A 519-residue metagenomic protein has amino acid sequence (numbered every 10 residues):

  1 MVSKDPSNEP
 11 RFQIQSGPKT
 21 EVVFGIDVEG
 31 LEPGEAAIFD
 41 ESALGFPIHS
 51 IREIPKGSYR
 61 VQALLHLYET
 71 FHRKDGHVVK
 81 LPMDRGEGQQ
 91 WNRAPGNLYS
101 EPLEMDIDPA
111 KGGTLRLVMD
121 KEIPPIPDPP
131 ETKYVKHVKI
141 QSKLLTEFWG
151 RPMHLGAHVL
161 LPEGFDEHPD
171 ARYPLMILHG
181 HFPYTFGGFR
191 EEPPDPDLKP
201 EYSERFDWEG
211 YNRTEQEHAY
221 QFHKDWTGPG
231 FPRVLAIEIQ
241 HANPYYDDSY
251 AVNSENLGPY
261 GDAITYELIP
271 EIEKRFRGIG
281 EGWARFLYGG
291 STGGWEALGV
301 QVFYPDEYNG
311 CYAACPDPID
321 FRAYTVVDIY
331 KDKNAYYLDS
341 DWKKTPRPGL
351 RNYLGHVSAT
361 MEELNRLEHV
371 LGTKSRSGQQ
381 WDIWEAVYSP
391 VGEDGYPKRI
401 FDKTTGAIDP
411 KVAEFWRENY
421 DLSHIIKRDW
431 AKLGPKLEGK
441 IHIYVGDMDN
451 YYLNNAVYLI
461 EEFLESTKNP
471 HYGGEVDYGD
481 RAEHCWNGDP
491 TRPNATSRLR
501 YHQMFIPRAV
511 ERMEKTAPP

Functional and structural regions predicted by a protein language model:
S3-P6, F12-P519: Non-catalytic cap/lid and distal C-terminal segments of serine-dependent acyl enzymes
